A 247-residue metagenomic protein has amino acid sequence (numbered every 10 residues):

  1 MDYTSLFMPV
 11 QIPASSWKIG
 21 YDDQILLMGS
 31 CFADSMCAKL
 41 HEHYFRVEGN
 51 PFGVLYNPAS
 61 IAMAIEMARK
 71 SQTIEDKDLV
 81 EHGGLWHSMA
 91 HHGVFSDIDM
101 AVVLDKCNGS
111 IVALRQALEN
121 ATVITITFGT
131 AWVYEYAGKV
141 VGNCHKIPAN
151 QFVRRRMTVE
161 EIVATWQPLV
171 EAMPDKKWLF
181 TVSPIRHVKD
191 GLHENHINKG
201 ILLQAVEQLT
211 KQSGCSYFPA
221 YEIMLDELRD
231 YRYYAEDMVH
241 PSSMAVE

Functional and structural regions predicted by a protein language model:
M1-E247: Extracellular glycan-modifying ectodomains
